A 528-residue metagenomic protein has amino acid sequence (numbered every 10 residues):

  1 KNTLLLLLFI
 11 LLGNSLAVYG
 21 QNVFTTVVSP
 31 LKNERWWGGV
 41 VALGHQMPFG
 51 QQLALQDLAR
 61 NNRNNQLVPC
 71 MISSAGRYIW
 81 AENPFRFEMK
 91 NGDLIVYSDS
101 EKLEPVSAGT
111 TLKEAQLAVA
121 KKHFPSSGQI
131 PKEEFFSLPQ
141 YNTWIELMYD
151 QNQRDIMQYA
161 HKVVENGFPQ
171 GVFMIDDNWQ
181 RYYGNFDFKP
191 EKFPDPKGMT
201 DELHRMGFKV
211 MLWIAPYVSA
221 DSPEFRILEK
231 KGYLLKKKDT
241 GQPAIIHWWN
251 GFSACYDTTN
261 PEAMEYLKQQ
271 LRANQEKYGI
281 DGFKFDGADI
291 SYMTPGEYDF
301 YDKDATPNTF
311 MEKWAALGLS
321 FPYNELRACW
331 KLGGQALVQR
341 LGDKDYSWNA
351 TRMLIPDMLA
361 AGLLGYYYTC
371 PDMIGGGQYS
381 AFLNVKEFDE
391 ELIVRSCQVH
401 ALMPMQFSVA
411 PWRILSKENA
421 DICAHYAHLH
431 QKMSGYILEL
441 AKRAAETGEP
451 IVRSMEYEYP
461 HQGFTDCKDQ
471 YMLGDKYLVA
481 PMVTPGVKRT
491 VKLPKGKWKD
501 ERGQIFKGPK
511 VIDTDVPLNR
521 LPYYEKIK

Functional and structural regions predicted by a protein language model:
K1-L5: Bacterial N-terminal signal peptides that target proteins for export
L6-S15: Bacterial N-terminal signal peptides
G20-F135, Q153-E165, E458, D515-I527: Catalytic and substrate-binding clefts that recognize carbohydrates or anionic sugar/phosphate headgroups
Q56-A59, Q66-V68, G128-I130, H161-V163 (+7 more regions): Generic recognition of flexible, low-complexity loop/linker segments
R77, P84-R86, E146, Q180 (+13 more regions): Short, glycine-/Ser/Thr-/acidic-enriched flexible segments
D150-R154, Q158, F173-D176: Active-site pocket-lining segments that scaffold enzyme catalytic pockets across diverse folds
K162, N166-G167, K189, M199-K209 (+3 more regions): Carbohydrate-binding surfaces of carbohydrate-active enzymes
P169-A427, E456-Y459, G474: Aromatic- and carboxylate-enriched substrate-binding clefts and catalytic-loop regions of carbohydrate-active enzymes
